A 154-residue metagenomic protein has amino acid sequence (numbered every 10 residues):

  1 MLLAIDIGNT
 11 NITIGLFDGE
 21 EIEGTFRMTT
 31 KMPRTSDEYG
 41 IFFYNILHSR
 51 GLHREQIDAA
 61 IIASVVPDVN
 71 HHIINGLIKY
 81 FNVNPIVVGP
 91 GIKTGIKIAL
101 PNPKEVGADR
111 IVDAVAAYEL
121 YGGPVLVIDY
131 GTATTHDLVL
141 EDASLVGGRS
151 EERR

Functional and structural regions predicted by a protein language model:
M1-E23, A117, G123-L145: Gly/Thr-rich phosphate-binding beta-strand-loop-beta motif of the actin/hexokinase/Hsp70
D18, N45, N75, K79 (+1 more regions): Short, well-ordered alpha-helices that flank and scaffold nucleotide-derived cofactor binding pockets
G24-H72: N-terminal phosphate-binding loop and adjacent alpha-helix
R50-G51, E105-V112, T132-T134: A general structural signal for short secondary-structure boundary/capping elements
L52-E105, D142-V146: Short beta-strand-loop/turn "lid" adjacent to the catalytic site in phosphate-handling enzymes
G95-V125: Conserved phosphate-binding catalytic cores of ATP/NTP-utilizing and phosphoryl-transfer enzymes
E152-R153: Conserved small/polar residues in nucleotide/adenosyl-binding loops
